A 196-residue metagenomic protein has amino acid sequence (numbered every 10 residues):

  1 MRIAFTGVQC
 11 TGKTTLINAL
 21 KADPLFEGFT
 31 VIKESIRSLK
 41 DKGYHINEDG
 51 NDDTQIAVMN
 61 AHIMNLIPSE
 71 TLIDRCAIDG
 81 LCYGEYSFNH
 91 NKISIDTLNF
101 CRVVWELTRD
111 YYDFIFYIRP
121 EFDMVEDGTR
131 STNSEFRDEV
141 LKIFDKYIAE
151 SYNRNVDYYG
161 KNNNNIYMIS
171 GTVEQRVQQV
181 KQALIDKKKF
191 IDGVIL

Functional and structural regions predicted by a protein language model:
M1-R2: Pre-Walker A (Motif I) flank of P-loop NTPase domains
F5: Hydrophobic anchor at the beta1->P-loop junction of P-loop NTPases
Q9: The conserved Walker
K13: Conserved lysine of the Walker
N18-M64: Conserved substrate/cofactor phosphate-moiety recognition/catalytic segment in nucleotide-dependent phosphotransferases
E34, D74-A77, F116-F122: Short loop/turn segments at strand-loop or loop-helix junctions that form parts of catalytic or ligand-binding pockets
D53-D110: Glycine-rich phosphate-binding loop used to anchor ATP phosphates in small-molecule kinases, encompassing both
F88-N153, D157-Y158, N163-G171, I195: A glycine- and Lys/Arg-enriched "phosphate-lid" helix/loop adjacent to the NTP-binding pocket of small-molecule kinases
